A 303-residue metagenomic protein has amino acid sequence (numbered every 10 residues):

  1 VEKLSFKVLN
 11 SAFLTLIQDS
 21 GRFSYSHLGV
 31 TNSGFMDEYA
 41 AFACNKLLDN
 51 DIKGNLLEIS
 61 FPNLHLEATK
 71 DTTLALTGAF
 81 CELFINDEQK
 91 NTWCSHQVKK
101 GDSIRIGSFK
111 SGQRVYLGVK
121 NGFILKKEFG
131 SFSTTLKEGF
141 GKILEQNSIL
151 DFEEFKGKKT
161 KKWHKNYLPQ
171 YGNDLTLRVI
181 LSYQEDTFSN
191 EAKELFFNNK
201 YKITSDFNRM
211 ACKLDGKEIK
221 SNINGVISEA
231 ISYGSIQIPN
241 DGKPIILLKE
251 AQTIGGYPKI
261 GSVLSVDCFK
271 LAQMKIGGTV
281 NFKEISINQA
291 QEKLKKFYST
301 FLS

Functional and structural regions predicted by a protein language model:
V1-S303: Conserved "landmark" site that anchors the functional core of diverse proteins
